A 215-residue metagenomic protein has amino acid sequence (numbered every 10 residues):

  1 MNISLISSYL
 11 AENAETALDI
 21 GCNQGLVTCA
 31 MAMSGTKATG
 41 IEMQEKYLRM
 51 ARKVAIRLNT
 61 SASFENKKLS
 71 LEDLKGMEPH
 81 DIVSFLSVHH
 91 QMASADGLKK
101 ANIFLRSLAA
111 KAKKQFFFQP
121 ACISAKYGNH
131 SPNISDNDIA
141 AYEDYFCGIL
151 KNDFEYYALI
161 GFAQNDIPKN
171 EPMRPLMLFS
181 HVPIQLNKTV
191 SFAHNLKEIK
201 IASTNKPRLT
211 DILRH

Functional and structural regions predicted by a protein language model:
M1-N13, D211-I212: Conserved alpha-helix/loop element of class I SAM-dependent methyltransferases that forms part of the SAM/SAH-binding
N23: Conserved glycine-rich SAM-binding loop
A38-E42: Conserved SAM-binding motif I beta-strand of class I
A51-R52: Conserved SAM-binding loop
D81-D96: A short SAM/SAH-binding and catalytic strip from SAM-dependent methyltransferases
M92-S107: A short, conserved alpha-helix within the catalytic core of class I
A112-I123: Conserved beta-strand signature within the Rossmann-like core of class I S-adenosyl-L-methionine
